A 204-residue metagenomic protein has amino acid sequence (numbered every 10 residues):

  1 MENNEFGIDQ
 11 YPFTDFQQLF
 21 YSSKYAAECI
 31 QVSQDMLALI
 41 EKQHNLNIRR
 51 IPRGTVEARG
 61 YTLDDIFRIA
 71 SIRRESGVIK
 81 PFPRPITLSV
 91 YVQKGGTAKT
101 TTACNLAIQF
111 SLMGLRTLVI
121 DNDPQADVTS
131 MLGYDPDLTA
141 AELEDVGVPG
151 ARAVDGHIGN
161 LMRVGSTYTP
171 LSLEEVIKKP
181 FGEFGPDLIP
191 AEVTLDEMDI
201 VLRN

Functional and structural regions predicted by a protein language model:
M1-C29, L39-N204: P-loop NTP-binding core
V32: Surface-exposed loop and adjacent secondary-structure segments within mature catalytic domains
D35: Key DNA-contact positions within bacterial/archaeal DNA-binding proteins
